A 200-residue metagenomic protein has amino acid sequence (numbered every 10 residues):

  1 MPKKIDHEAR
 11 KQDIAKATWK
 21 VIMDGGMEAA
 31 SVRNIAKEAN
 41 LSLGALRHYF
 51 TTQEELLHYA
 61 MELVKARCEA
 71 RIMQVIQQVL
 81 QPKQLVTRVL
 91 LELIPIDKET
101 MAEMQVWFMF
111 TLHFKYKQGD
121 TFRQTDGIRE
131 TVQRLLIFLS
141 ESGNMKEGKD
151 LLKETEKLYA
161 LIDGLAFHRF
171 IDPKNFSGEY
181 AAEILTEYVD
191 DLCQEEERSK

Functional and structural regions predicted by a protein language model:
M1-A9, E197-K200: N-terminal intrinsically disordered/low-complexity leader segments
H7-T18, I35, A60-V64, C68 (+1 more regions): Generic hydrophobic, amphipathic alpha-helix propensity
D13, A17, V21-E55, Y59: Helix-turn-helix
Y59, M73-A102, L151-L158, A182: Hydrophobic alpha-helical connector segments
E69, M73-Q74, E99-V106, K117-S142 (+2 more regions): Amphipathic alpha-helical packing segments from all-alpha helical-bundle domains
V79, F114-K117, I128-T155, D191-K200: Hydrophobic alpha-helical bundle segments that form small-molecule/ligand-binding pockets
L91-K98, V106-Y116, Y188: Helix-loop "lid/cap" segments that line or gate small-molecule binding pockets
F108-T111, K149-I171, E183-Y188: Hydrophobic alpha-helical segments that form the core of small-molecule binding pockets and/or dimer interfaces
